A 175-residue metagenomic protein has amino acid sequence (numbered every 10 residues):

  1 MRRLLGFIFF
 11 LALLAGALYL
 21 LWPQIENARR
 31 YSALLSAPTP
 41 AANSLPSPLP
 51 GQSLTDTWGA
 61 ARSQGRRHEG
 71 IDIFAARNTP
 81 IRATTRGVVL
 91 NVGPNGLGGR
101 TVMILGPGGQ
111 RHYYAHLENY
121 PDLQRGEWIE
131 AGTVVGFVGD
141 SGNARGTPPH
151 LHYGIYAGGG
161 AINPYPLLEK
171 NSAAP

Functional and structural regions predicted by a protein language model:
M1-A17: N-terminal Sec-pathway targeting helices
L14-R100, A131, I162-Y165: Surface-exposed, glycine-biased beta-strand/turn segments
T57, A61, N95, Y120 (+2 more regions): Structured segments of extracytoplasmic/periplasmic soluble domains in secreted or envelope-associated proteins
T79, G108-R111, G160: Short acidic/polar mixed-charge low-complexity motifs
P80-I81, N119-E127: Short, surface-exposed secondary-structure edge patches
T84-P121, P148: Zn2+-dependent peptidoglycan hydrolase active-site motif and core
M103-G106, E127-P175: Conserved, short, structured surface segments that act as functional micro-motifs
